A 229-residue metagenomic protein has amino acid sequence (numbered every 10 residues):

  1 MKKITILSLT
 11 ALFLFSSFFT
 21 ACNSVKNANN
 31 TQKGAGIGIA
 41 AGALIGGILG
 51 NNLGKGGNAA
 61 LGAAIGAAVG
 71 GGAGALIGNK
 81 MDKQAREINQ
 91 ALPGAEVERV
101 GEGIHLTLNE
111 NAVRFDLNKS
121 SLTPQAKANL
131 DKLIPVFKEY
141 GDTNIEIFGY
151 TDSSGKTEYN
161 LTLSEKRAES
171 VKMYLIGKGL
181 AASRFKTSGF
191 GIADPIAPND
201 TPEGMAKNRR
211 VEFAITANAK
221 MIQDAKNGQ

Functional and structural regions predicted by a protein language model:
M1-L9: Bacterial N-terminal signal peptides that target proteins for export
S17-A21: C-terminal motif of bacterial Sec signal peptides marking the signal peptidase cleavage site
N23-E87: Short, low-complexity, glycine-enriched hydrophobic/amphipathic alpha-helices that associate with lipid bilayers
M81-A112: Amphipathic, membrane-active segments
R86, Q90, P124, A128-P135 (+4 more regions): Solvent-exposed, polar/charged alpha-helical surfaces in well-ordered, non-transmembrane soluble domains, broadly
G101-D131, T151-E158: Short, solvent-exposed beta-strand/turn patches at coil↔beta or beta↔helix junctions that act as interaction loops
L117-G149, I176, A206-N208, F213 (+1 more regions): Periplasmic peptidoglycan-binding/anchoring modules of Gram-negative envelope and division proteins
Y150-D224: Periplasmic OmpA-like peptidoglycan-binding domain that tethers envelope proteins to the cell wall
